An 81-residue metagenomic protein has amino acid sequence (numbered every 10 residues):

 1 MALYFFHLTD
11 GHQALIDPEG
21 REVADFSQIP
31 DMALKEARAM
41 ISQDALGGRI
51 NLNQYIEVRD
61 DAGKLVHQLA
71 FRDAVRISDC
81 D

Functional and structural regions predicted by a protein language model:
M1, A24-D31, D60-K64: A short, structured loop/turn motif at beta-sheet edges
M1-D17: Short aromatic-glycine-(Arg/Gly/Cys) micro-motifs in beta-strand/loop hairpins
I16-A24: A short, exposed loop/beta-hairpin motif centered on an aromatic-Gly-Thr core
P30-D44: Charged, amphipathic alpha-helical segments
L46-D81: C-terminal structural segments of small proteins and small subunits
